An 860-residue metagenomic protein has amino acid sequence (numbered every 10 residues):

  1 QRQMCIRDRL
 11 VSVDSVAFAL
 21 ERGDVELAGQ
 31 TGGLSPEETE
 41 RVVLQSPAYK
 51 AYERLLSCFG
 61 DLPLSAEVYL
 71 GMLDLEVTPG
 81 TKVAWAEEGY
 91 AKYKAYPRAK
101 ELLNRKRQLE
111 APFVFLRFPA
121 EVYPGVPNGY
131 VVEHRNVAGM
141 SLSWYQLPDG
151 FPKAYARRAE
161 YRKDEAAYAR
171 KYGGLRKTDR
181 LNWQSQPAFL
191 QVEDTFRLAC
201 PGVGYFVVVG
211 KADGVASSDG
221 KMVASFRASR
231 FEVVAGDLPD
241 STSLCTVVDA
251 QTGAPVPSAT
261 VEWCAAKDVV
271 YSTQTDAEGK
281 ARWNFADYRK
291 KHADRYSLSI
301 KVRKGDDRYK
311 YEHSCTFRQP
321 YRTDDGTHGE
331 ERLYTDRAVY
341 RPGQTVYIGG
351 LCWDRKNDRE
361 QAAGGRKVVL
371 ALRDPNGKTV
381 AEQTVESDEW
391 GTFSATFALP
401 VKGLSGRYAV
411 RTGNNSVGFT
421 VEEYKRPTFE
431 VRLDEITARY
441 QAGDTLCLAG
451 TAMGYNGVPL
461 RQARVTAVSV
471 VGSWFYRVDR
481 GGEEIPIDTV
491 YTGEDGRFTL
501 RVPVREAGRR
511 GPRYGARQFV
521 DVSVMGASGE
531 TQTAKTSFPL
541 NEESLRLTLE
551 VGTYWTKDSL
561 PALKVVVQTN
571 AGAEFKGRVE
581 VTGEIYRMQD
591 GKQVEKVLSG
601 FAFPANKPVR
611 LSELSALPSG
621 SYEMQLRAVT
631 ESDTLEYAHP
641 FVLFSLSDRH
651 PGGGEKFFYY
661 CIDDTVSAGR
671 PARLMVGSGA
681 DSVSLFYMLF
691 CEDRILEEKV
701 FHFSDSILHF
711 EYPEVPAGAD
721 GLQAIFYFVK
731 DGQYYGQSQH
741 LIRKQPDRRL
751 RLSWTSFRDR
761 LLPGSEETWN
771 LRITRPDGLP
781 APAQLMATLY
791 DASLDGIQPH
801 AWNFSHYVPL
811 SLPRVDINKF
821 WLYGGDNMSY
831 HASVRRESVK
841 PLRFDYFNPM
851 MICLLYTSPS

Functional and structural regions predicted by a protein language model:
Q1-Q3, R7-S858: N-terminal, cleavable Sec-dependent signal peptides of secreted/periplasmic/extracellular proteins
